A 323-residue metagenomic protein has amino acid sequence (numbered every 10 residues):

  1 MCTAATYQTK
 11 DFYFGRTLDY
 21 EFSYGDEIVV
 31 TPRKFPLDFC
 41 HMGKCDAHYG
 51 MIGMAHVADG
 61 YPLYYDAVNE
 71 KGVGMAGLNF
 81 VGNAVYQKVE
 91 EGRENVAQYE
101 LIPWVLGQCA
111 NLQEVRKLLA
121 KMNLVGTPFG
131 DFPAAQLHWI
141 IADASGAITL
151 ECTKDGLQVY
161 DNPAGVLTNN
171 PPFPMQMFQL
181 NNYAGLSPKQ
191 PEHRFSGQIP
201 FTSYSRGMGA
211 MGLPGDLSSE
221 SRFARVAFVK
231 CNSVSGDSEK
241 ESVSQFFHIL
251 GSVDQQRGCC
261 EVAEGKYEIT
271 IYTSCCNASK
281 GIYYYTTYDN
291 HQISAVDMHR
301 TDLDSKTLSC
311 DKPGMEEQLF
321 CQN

Functional and structural regions predicted by a protein language model:
M1-R93, K121, G126, D311-P313 (+1 more regions): A contiguous strand-loop segment
M1-Y13, L118, F129, A134-A135 (+2 more regions): C-terminus-biased signal that marks the final domain/tail of proteins
L18, N79, D143-S145, K154 (+1 more regions): Short, flexible loop/turn elements at secondary-structure junctions
Y20-F22, V81-N83, D155-Q158, G165 (+1 more regions): Short, surface-exposed beta-strand-loop junctions and turns on beta-sheet-rich folds
V68, I148-C152, S274: Broad, structure-driven detector of short, well-ordered beta-strand segments within folded domains
G92-T127, E239-F247: Proteins synthesized as precursors that undergo proteolytic processing into mature forms
K121-Q158: Catalytic cofactor-binding cores of redox enzymes
